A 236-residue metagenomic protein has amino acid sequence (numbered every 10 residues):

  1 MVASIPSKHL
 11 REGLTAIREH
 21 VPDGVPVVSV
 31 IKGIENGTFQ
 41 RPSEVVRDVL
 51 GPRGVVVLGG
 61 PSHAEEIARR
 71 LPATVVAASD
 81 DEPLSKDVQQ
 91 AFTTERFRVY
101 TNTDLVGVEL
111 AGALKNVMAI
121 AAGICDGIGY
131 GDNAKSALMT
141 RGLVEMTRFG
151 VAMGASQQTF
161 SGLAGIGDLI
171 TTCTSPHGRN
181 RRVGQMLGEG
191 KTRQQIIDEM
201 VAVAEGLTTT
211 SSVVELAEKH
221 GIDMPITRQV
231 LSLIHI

Functional and structural regions predicted by a protein language model:
V2-P72, V88-Q90: Rossmann-like NAD(P)(H) cofactor-binding subdomain of soluble oxidoreductases
H20, V45-R53, P72-T159: Internal alpha-helical scaffold of NAD(P)-dependent oxidoreductase catalytic cores
S29, G54-G59, V99-T103, G162 (+1 more regions): General beta-strand structural signal in soluble alpha/beta enzymes
I34-N36, V108-E109, A202-A204: Short, small-residue-enriched loops and turns at beta-alpha junctions that line or gate enzyme active sites
M118-A119, I124-L231: Interdomain hinge/lid region at the active-site interface of Rossmann-like NAD(P)-dependent oxidoreductases
I234-I236: Conserved small/polar residues in nucleotide/adenosyl-binding loops
